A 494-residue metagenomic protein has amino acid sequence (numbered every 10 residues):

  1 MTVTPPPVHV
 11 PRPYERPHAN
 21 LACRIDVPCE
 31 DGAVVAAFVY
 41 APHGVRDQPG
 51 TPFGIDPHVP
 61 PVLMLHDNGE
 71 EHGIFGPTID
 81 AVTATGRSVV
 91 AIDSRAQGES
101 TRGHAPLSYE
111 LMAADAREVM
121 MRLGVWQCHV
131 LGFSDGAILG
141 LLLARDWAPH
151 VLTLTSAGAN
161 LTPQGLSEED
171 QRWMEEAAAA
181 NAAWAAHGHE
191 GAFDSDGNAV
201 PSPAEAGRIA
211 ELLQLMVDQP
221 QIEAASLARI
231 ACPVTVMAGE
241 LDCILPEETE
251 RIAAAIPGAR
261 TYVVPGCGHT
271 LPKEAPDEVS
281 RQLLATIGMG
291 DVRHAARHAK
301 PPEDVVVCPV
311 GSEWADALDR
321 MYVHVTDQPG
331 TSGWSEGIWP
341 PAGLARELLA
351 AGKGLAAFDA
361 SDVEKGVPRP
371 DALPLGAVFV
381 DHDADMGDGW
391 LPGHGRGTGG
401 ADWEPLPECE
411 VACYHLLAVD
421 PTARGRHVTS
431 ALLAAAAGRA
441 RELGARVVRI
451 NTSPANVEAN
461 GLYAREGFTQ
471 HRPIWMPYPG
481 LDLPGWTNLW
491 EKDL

Functional and structural regions predicted by a protein language model:
F38-E99: Conserved HGGG/HGGXW glycine-rich cap/lid loop of the alpha/beta-hydrolase fold
H43-G44, A91-C128, R281: Active-site loop/oxyanion-hole signature of alpha/beta-hydrolase fold enzymes
I138-D146, L152-W184: Flexible "cap/lid" loop of the alpha/beta hydrolase fold
I230, V236-A238: Short beta-strand/loop motif that positions the catalytic acidic residue of the alpha/beta-hydrolase fold
V367-D371, F379-L416, P477-L483: Conserved acyl-donor/pantetheine-binding loop and adjacent beta-alpha core of acyl/acetyltransferases and related
G425-G438, R465: Conserved acetyl-CoA-binding loop-helix of GNAT-fold acetyltransferases
A440-T452: Conserved GNAT acetyl-CoA-binding A-motif
S453-V457, A464-E466, M476-L494: C-terminal "cap" of GNAT-fold acetyltransferases
